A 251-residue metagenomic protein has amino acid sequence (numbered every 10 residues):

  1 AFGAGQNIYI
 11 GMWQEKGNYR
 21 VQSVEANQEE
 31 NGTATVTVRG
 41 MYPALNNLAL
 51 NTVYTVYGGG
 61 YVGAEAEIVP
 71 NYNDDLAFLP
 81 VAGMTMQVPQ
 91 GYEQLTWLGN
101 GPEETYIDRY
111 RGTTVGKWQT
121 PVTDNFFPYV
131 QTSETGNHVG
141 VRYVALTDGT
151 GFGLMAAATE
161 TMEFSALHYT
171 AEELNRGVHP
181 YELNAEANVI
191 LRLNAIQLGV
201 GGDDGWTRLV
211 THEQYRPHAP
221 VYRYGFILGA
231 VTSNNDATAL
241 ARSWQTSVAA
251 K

Functional and structural regions predicted by a protein language model:
A1-K251: Beta-strand/loop-rich accessory regions of lumenal/periplasmic or secreted enzymes, predominantly carbohydrate-active
